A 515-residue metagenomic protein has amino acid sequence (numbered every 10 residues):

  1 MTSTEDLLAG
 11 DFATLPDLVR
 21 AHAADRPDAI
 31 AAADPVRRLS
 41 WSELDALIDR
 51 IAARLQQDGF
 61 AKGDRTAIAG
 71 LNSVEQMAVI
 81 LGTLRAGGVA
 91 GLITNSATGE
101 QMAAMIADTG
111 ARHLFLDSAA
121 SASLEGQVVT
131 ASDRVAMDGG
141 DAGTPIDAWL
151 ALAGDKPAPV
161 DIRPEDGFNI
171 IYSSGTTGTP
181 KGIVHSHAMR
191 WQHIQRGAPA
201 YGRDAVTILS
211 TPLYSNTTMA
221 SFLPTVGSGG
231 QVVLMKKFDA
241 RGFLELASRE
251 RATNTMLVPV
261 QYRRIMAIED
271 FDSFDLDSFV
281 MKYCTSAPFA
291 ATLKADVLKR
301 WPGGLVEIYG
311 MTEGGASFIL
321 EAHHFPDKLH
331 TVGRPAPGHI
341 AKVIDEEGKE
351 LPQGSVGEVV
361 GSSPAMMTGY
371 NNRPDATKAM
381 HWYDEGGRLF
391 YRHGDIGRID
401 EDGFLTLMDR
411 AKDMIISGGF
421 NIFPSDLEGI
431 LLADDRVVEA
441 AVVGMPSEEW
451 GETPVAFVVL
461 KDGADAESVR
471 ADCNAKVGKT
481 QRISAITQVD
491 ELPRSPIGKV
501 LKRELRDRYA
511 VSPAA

Functional and structural regions predicted by a protein language model:
G10-F12, P27-D28, G154-Y172, T179 (+1 more regions): Conserved pre-ATP/AMP-binding loop-to-beta segment of ANL
R37, A52-E100, N421: Conserved AMP-binding/adenylate-forming
S40-S42, F168-Q192: Conserved AMP-binding A3 loop
D45-A53, P164, I183-R203, S210 (+1 more regions): Conserved structural elements of the adenylate-forming
A97, L116, T255-V258, I268 (+7 more regions): AMP-binding/adenylate-forming catalytic core of the ANL superfamily
W191-V206, Y214-N254, I268: Conserved AMP-binding/adenylation subdomain of ANL enzymes
G227, A252-L257, M266-D327, I340: Gly/Ser/Thr-rich phosphate-binding loop
P335-G338, K349-H381, I422, A464: Conserved ATP/PPi-binding loop(s) of AMP-dependent carboxylate-activating enzymes
